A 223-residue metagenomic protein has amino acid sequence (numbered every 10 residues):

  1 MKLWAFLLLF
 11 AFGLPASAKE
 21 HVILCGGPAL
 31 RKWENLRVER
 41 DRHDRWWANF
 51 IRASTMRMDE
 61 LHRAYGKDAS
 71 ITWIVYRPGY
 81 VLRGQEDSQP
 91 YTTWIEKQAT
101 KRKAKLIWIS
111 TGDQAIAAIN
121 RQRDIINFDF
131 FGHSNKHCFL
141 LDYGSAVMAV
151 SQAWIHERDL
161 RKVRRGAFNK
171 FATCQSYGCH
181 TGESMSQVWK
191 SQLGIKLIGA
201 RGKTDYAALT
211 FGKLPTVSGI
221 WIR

Functional and structural regions predicted by a protein language model:
M1-W4: Positively charged n-region of N-terminal signal peptides that target proteins for export
L8-S17: Hydrophobic h-region of N-terminal signal peptides that target proteins for export in Gram-negative bacteria
A18-E20, D68-I71, Q122-I125, N169-T173: A general structural motif
K19-A115: A domain-level signal for caspase-like cysteine endopeptidase catalytic cores and their zymogen-processing architecture
S54-A64, A117-N120, I155-A167: Short, basic/hydrophobic alpha-helical segments
I125-L209: Catalytic cores of nucleophile-dependent amide-cleaving enzymes
A200, I220-W221: Structured partner-binding subdomains within large eukaryotic complex subunits
Y206-P215, R223: Short, charged, surface-exposed secondary-structure boundary motifs
